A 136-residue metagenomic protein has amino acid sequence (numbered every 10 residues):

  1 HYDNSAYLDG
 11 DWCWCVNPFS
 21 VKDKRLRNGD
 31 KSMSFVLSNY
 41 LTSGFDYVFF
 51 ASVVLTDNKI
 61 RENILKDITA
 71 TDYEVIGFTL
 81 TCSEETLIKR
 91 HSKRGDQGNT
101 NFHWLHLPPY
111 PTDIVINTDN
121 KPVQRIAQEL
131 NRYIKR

Functional and structural regions predicted by a protein language model:
H1-D3, I68-Y73: Short helix-capping segments at alpha-helix termini
H1-F35: Conserved substrate/cofactor phosphate-moiety recognition/catalytic segment in nucleotide-dependent phosphotransferases
N4-S5, Y47-V48, V75, D113-I114: Hydrophobic anchor at the start of a short beta-strand that flanks the dinucleotide cofactor-binding loop
C13, L55-T56, T81-T86, P122: Conserved nucleotide-binding/hydrolysis micro-motifs of P-loop NTPases
D23-N28, K66-I68, R94-G98: Short, hinge-like loop/turn segments at secondary-structure boundaries
N28-T71: Glycine-rich phosphate-binding loop used to anchor ATP phosphates in small-molecule kinases, encompassing both
T71-H91, I116: Conserved phosphate-donor/acceptor-positioning beta-strand/loop module used by diverse small-molecule
S92-R132, R136: Small-molecule kinase domains that catalyze NTP-dependent phosphoryl transfer to phosphate-bearing small molecules
